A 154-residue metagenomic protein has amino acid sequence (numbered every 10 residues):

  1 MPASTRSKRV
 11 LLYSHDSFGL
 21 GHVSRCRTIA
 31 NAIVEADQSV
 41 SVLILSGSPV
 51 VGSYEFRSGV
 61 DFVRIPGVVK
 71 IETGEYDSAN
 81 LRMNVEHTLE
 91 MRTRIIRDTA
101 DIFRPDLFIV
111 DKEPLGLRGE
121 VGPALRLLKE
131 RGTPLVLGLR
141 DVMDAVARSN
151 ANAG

Functional and structural regions predicted by a protein language model:
P2-G19: Nucleotide-activated donor-dependent transferases that construct or modify glycoconjugates
S7, S14, A32-H87, M91-T93: Conserved nucleotide-sugar phosphate-binding/catalytic loop shared by glycosyltransferases and other
S14-R27, V50-V51: A short, glycine/small-residue-rich beta-strand->loop->alpha-helix junction that serves as a flexible
H15, E113, L139-V142: Histidine-centered beta-alpha loop that forms part of the nucleotide-sugar donor binding/catalytic region in diverse
V23-V34, G122-L128: Histidine-anchored nucleotide/phosphate-binding helix
V50-G52, F108-L127: An aromatic- and histidine-rich active-site surface loop
S78-R118: Conserved nucleotide-sugar donor-binding subdomain of glycosyltransferases
L125-G154: Active-site-proximal region of nucleotide-activated glycan assembly enzymes, centered on histidine/acidic-rich loops
